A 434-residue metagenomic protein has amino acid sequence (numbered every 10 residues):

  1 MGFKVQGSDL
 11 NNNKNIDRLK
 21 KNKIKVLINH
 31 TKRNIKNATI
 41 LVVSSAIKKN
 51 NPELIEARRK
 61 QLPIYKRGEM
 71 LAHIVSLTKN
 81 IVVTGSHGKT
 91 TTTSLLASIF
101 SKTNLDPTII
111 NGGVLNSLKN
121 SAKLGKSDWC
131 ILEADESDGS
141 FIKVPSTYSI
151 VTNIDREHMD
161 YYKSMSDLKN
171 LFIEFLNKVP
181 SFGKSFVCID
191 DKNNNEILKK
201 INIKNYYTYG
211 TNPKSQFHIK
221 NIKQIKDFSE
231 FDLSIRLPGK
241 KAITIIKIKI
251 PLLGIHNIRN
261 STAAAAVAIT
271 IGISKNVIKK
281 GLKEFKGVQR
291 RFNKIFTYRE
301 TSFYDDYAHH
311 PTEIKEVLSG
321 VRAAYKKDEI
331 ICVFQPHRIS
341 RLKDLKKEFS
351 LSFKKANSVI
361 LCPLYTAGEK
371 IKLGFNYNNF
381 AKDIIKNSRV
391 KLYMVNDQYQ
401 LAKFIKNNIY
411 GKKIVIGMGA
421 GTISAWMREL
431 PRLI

Functional and structural regions predicted by a protein language model:
M1, I150, I225-F231, L237-S358: Nucleotide phosphate-binding/pyrophosphate-handling subdomain across enzymes that bind or process nucleotide phosphates
F3-R18: NAD(P)-binding Rossmann-fold cofactor-contacting core
Q6-G7, T108, I360: Conserved beta-strand positions in the Rossmann-like core of class I SAM-dependent methyltransferases
S8-N11, L27-H30, Y65-E69, I110 (+3 more regions): Beta-strand->loop->alpha-helix junctions that form or flank phosphate-binding loops in nucleotide-handling enzymes
K20, S350-G411: C-terminal helical cap/extension that packs against the catalytic core of soluble nucleotide-cofactor enzymes
K25-N37, D397-Q400, I405: Short acidic low-complexity segments
I28, K32-K36, S45-I189, N193-K204 (+2 more regions): Phosphate-binding loop of NTP-binding sites
I35-I40, D128, Y410-K413: Short acidic/histidine-rich motifs immediately flanking catalytic phosphotransfer sites in two-component signaling
